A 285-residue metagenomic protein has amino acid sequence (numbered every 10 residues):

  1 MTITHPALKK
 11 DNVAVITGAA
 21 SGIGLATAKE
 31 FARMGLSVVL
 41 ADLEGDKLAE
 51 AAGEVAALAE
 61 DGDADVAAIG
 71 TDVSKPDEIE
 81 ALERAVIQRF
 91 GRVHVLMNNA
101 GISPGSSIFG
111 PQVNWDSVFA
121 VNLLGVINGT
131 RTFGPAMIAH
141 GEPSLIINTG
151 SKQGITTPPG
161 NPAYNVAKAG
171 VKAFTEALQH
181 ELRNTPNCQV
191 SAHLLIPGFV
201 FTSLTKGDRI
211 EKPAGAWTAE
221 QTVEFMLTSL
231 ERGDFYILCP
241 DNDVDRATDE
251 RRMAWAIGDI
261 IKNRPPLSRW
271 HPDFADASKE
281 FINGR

Functional and structural regions predicted by a protein language model:
A20-G22: Conserved glycine-rich cofactor-binding loop
M34-A51: Conserved glycine-rich Rossmann-like NAD(P)H-binding loop of the short-chain dehydrogenase/reductase
G45-D46, I69-A81: The beta1-alpha1 cofactor-binding region of Rossmann-like NAD(H)/NADP(H)-dependent oxidoreductases
E80, I102-D116, A139, G160: Conserved mid-core segment of classical short-chain dehydrogenase/reductases
T130, A167: Active-site helix of classical SDR
S151: Residue(s) in the substrate-gating loop at a strand-loop-helix junction that position the organic substrate next
H180-R246: SDR active-site lid
